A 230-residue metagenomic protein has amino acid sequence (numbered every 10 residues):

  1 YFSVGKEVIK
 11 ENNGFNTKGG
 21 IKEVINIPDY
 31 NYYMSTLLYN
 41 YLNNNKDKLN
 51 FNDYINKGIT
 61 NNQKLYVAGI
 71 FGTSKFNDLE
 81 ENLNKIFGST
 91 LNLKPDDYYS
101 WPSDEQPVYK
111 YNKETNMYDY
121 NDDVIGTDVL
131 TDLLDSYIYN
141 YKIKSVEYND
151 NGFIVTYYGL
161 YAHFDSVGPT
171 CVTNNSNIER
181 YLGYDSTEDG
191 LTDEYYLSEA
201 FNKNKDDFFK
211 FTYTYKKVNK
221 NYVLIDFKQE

Functional and structural regions predicted by a protein language model:
Y1-E230: Mature, Sec-exported extracytoplasmic domains of Gram-positive
